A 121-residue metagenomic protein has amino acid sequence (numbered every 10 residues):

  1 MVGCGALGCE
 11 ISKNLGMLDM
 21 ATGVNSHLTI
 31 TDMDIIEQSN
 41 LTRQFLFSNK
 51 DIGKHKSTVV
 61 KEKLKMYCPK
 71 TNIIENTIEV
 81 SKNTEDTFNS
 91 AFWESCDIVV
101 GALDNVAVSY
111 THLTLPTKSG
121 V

Functional and structural regions predicted by a protein language model:
M1-V24, T29-E37: Glycine-rich adenosine-cofactor-binding loop
V2-C4, T31-M33, Q44, N76-I78 (+1 more regions): Structured beta-strand/turn binding interfaces of compact recognition modules in eukaryotic regulators
L7-C9, I36-S39, K82-E85, A107-S109: Eukaryotic short linear interaction motifs
N25-N72: Glycine-rich phosphate-binding loop and adjoining beta1-alpha1-beta2 segment of Rossmann-like nucleotide-binding folds
G53-V108: A structured beta-alpha segment of the ubiquitous adenosine-cofactor-binding alpha/beta core
T111-T117: Conserved small/polar residues in nucleotide/adenosyl-binding loops
